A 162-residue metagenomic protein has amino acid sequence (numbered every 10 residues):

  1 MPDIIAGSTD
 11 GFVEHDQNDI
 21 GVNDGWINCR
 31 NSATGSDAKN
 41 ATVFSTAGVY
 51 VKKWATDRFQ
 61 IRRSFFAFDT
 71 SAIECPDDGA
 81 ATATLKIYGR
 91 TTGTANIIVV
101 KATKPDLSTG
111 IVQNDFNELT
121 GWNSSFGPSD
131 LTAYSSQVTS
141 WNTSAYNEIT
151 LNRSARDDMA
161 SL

Functional and structural regions predicted by a protein language model:
M1-A72, P105-T109, L119-N123: Flexible, small-residue-rich N-terminal segments that precede or flank a structured functional core
I4, V49, L85-I87, I97-A102: Hydrophobic beta-strand residues in large extracellular and virion-surface proteins
A47-K53, T84-K86, T132-N142: A near-ubiquitous, low-amplitude feature marking generic local secondary-structure context
F59-Q60, T70-T82, S161: Extracellular/lumenal carbohydrate-interaction signature centered on repeated Trp-anchored short motifs
I61-S64, G79, L151, A155: Stable alpha-helical elements in mature extracytoplasmic
S64-F68, D78-T91: A short beta-strand element within beta-rich, extracytoplasmic domains of secreted/secretory-pathway proteins
T70-I73, Y88, R156: Short beta-turn/strand-loop junction motif enriched in small, turn-promoting residues
R90-S161: Beta-strand-rich interaction/scaffold domains
